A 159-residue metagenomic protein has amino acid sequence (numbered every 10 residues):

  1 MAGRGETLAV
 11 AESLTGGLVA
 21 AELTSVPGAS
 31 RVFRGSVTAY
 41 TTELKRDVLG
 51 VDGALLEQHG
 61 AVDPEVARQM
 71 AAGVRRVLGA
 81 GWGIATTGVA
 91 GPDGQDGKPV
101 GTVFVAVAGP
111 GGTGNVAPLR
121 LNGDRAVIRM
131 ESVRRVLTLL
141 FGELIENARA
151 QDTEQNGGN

Functional and structural regions predicted by a protein language model:
M1-N159: Short alpha-helical segments enriched in small residues
